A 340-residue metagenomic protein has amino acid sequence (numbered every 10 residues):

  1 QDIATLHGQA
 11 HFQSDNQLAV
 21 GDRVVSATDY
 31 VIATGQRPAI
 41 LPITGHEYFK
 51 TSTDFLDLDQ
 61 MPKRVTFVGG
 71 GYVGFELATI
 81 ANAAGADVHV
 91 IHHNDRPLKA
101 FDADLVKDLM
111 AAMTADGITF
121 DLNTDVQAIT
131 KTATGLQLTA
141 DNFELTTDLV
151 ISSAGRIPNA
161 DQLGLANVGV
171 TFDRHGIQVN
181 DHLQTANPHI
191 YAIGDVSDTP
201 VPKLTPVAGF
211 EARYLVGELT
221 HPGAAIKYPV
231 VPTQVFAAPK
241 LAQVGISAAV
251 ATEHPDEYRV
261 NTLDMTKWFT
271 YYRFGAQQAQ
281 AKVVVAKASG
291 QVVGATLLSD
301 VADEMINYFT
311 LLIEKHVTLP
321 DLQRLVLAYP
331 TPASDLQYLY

Functional and structural regions predicted by a protein language model:
A4-H7, H11-A19, A86-D181: A Rossmann-like FAD-binding core segment of flavoenzymes
A4-H7, H11-D15, A19-Y48: Glycine/serine-rich phosphate-binding loop and adjoining beta1-alpha1 elements at the start of nucleotide-handling
H7, D15, A27, H46 (+4 more regions): Phosphate-coordination loops involved in phosphoryl transfer and adenosine-cofactor binding
A10, V25-G35, F67-V68, L145-G155 (+3 more regions): Short hydrophobic core segments
I32-H93, F120, A166-V168, F172-A186: Glycine-rich dinucleotide-binding loop and its adjacent helix/turn
E47-P62, E144-E218: FAD-site-proximal beta/loop scaffold in flavoenzymes
L56-D57, P62-T66, Y72-A133, V201-G209 (+2 more regions): Rossmann-like dinucleotide-binding cores of NAD(P)H-dependent redox enzymes
F236-S247, T252-Y340: Flexible, glycine-rich terminal cap/loop adjacent to redox cofactors in electron-transfer oxidoreductases
